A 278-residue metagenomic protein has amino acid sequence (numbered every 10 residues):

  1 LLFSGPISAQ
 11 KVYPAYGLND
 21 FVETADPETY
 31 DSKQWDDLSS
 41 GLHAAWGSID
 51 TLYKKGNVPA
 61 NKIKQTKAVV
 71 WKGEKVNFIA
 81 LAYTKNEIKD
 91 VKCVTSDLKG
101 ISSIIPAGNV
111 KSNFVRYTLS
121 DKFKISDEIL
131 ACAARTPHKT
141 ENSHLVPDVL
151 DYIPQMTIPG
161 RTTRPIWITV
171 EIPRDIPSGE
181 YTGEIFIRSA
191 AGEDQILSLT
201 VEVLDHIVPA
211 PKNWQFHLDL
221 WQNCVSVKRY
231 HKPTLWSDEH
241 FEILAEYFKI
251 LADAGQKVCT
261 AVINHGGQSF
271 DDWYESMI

Functional and structural regions predicted by a protein language model:
Q10-K62, K85-I168: Surface-exposed binding patches on compact interaction domains or structured appendages
K64-T66: Core sequence-specific DNA-binding domains of diverse transcription factors
A68-E74: Short, solvent-exposed loop/linker segments at the N-terminal edge of repeated beta-sheet extracellular domains
V69, L81-I101, I153-N213: Extended acidic/polar, glycine-enriched regions that form or flank non-catalytic beta-rich accessory modules
K75-I79, I88-D90, V258: A common structural microfeature
D194-I278: An acidic-aromatic substrate-binding cleft motif
